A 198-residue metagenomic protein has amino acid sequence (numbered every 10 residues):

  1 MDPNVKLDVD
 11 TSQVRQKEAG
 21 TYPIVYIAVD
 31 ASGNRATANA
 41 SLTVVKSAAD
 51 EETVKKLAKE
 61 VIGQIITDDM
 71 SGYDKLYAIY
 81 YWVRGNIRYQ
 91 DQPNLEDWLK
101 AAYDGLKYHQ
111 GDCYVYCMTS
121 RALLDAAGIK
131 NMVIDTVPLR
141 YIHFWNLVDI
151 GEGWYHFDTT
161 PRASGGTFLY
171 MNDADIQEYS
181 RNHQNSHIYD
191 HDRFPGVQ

Functional and structural regions predicted by a protein language model:
D2-S41: Serine/threonine-rich, repeat-prone extracellular segments and beta-strand-based repeat modules of secreted/surface
V9-T11, A49-T53: N-terminal, intrinsically disordered, polar/charged segments of Gram-positive cell-envelope systems that serve as
L42-D50: Interdomain boundary/hinge segments at the C-termini of tandem beta-sandwich modules
E51-G105: Secondary-structure boundary elements
G72-I79, H109-L124: Active-site nucleophilic cysteine motif
V115-Y179: Hydrophobic/aromatic-rich core segments of domains that either
Y170-Q198: Low-complexity, Gly/Ser/Thr/Pro-rich intrinsically disordered linker/tail segments
